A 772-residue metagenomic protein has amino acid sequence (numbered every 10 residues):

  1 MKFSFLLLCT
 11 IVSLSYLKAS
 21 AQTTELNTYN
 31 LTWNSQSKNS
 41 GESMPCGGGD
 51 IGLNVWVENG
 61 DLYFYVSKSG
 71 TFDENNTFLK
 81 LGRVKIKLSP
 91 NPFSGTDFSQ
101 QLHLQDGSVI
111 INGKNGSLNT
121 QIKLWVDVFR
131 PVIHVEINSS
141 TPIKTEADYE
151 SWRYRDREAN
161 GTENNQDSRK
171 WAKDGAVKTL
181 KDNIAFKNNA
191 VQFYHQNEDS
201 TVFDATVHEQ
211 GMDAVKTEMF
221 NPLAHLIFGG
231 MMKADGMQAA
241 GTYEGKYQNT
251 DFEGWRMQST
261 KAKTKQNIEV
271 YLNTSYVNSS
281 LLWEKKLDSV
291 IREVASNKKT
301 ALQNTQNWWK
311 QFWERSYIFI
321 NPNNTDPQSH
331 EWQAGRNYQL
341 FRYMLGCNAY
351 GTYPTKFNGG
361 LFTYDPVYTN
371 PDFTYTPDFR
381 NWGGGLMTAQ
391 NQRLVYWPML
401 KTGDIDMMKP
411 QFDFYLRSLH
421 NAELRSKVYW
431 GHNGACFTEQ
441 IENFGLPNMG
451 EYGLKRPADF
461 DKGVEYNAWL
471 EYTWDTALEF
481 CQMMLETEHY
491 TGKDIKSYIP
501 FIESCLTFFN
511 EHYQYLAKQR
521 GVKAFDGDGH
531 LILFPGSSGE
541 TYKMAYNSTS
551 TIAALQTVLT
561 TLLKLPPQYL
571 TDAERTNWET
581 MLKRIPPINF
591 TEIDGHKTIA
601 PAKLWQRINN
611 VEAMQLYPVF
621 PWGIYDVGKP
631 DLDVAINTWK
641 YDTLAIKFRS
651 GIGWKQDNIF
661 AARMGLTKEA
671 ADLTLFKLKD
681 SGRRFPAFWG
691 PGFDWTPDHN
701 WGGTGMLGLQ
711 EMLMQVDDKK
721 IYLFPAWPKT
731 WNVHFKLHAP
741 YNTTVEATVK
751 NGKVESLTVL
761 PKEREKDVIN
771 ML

Functional and structural regions predicted by a protein language model:
M1-T23: Bacterial Sec-dependent N-terminal signal peptides
Q22-L454, I552, T560, L570 (+6 more regions): Aromatic-residue-lined binding/catalytic grooves and analogous aromatic/hydrophobic interfacial grooves in multimeric
N39, D127, P327, E331 (+10 more regions): Short, charged/polar micro-motifs that form catalytic or ligand-binding hotspots
P322, Y343-N348, L394-D406, E479-G492 (+6 more regions): Well-ordered alpha-helical scaffold segments within catalytic/enzyme domains
G335-R336, L386-N391, G403, E471-E479 (+6 more regions): Aromatic- and histidine-enriched alpha-helix N-cap/loop-to-helix transition segments that scaffold the rims
F362-G385, F437-I499, N510-T580, E755: The feature captures the catalytic groove of carbohydrate-active enzymes
D404, D528-G529, L666-E669: Loop/turn elements at helix/coil->beta-strand transitions in domains of secreted/extracellular proteins
Q482-L516, T576-Q606, Y625-V745, V749-K750: Non-catalytic carbohydrate-binding regions of carbohydrate-active enzymes
